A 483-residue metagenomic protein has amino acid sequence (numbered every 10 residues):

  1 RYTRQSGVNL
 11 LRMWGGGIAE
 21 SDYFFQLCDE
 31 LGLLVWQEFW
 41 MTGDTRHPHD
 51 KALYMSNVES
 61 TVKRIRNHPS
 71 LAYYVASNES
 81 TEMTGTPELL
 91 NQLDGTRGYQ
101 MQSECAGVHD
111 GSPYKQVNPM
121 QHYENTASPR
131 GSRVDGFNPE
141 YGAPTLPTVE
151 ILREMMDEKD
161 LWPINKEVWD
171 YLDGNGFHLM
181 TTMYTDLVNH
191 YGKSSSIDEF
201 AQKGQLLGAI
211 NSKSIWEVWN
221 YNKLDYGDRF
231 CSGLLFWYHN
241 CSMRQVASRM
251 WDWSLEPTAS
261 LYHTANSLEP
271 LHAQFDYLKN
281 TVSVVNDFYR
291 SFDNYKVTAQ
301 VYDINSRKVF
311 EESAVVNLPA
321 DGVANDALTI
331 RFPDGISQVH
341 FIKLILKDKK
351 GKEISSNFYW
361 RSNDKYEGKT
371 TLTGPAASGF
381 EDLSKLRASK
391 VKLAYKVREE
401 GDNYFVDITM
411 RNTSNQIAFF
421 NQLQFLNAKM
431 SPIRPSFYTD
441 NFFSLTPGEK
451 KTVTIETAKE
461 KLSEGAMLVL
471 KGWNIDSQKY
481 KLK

Functional and structural regions predicted by a protein language model:
R1-D110: Active-site mouth of glycoside hydrolases
V62-W169: Active-site region of glycoside hydrolase catalytic domains
T126-Y302, V309: Substrate-binding clefts and catalytic carboxylate motifs of secreted carbohydrate-active enzymes
E256-V285, Y302, N363-G401: Low-complexity, acidic Ser/Thr/Pro/Gly-rich terminal tails and inter-domain linkers that flank the onset of structured
F288-N305, T413-P432, K471-W473: Short acidic, flexible loop segments centered on an aromatic residue
Y295-V297, D303-S337, I433-E460: Intrinsically disordered, low-complexity Pro/Gly/Ser/Thr-rich segments with frequent PxxP/GP/PP motifs and embedded
I330-E381, E456-K483: Terminal connector regions
L386-F443, T454: C-terminal accessory/binding modules appended to enzymatic or scaffolding proteins
